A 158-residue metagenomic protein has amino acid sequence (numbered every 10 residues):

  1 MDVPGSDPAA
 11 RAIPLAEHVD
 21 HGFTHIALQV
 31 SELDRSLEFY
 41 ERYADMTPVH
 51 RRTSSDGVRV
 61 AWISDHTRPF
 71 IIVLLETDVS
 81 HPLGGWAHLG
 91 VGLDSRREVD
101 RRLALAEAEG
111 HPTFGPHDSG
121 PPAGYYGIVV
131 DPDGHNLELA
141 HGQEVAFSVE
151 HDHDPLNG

Functional and structural regions predicted by a protein language model:
M1-V19, L103, E107-G158: Vicinal oxygen chelate
A12-L15, V73-V79: Short beta-strand/turn micro-motifs at beta-sheet edges
H18-D20, A27-I71: Core segments of cupin and vicinal oxygen chelate
G22-S31, A61-H66, H81-L105, Y125-V130: Vicinal oxygen chelate
S36, Y40, V99, A106: Hydrophobic pocket/interface hotspot
T53-D56, S80-H81, D118-P122: A short beta-turn/loop motif at secondary-structure boundaries
R68-I72, D133-N136: Short, charged/polar, Gly/Pro-enriched secondary-structure boundary elements
